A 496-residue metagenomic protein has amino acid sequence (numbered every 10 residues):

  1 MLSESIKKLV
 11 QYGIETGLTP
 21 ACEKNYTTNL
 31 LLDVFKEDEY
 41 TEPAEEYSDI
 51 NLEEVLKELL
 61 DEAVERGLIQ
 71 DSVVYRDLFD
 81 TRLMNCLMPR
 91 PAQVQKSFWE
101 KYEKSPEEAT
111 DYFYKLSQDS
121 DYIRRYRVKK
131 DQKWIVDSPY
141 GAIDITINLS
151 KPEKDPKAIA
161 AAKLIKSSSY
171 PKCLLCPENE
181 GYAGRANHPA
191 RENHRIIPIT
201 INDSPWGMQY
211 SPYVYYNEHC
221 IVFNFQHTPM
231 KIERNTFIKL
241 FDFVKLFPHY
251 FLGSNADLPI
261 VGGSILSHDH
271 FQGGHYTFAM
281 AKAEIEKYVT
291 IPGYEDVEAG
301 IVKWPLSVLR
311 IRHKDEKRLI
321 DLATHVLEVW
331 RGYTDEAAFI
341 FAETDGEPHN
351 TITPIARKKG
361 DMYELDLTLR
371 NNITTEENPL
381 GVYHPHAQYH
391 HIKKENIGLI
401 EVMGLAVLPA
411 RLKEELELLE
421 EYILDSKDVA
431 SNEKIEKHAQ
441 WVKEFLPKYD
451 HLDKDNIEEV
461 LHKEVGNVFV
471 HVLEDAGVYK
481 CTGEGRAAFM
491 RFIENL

Functional and structural regions predicted by a protein language model:
M1-P229, K303-P305, L319-A323, V329-L496: Active-site microenvironments that recognize anionic phosphate/pyrophosphate groups
N193-R195, H227-L252: Helical scaffold of the NTase/Pol beta-like nucleotidyltransferase catalytic core
W206-S211, T236, L240-V244, T290-V297: Structured alpha-helical segments in the cores of large, soluble enzyme domains
Y215-N217, H249, S264-L266, A279 (+1 more regions): Coil-to-beta-strand transition motifs
K239-F243, H325, V468: Amphipathic alpha-helical segments that form well-ordered structural scaffolds and often line/cohere around active
V244, P248-S264, G273-T334: Catalytic or ion-translocation cores adjacent to nucleophile or general acid/base/metal-coordination motifs in diverse
P259-S267, D345-T351: Beta-rich nucleic-acid/ligand-interaction surfaces
